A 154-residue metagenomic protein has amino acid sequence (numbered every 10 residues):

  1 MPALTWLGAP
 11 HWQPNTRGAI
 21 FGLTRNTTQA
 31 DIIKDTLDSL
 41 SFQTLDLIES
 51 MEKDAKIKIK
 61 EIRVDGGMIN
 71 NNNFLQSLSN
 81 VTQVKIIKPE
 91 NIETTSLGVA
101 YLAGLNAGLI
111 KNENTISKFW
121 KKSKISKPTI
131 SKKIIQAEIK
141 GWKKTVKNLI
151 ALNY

Functional and structural regions predicted by a protein language model:
M1-Y154: Glycine/Thr-rich phosphate-binding loops that ligate phosphate moieties of nucleotide and other phosphorylated ligands
